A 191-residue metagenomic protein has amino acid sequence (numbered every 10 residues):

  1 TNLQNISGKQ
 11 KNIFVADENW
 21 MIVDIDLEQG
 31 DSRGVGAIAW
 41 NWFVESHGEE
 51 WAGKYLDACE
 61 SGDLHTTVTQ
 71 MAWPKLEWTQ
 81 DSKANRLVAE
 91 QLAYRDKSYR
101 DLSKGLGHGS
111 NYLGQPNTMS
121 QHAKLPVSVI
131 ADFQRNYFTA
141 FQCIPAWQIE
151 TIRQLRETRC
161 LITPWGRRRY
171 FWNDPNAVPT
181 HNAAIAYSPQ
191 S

Functional and structural regions predicted by a protein language model:
T1-S191: Conserved catalytic core of nucleotide polymerization and phosphodiester-bond processing enzymes
